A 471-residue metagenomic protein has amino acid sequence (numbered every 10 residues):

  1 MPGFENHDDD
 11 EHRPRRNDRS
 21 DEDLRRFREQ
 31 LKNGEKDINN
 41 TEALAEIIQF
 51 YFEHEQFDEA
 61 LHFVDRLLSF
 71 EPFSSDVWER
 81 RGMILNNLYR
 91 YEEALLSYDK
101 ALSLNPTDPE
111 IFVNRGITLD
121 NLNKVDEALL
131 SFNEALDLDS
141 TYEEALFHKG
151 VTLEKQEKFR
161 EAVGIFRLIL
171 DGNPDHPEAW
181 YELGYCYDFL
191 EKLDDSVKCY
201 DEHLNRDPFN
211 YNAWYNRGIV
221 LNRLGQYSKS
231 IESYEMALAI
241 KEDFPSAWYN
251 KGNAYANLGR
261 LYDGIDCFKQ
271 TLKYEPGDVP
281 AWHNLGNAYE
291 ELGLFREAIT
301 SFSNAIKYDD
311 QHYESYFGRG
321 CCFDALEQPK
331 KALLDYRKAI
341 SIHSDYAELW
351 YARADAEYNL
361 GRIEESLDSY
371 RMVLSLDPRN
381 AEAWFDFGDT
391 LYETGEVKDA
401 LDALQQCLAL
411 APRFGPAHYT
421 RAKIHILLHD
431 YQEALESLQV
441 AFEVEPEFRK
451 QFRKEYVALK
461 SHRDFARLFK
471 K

Functional and structural regions predicted by a protein language model:
E42, D76, E110, E144 (+10 more regions): Start-of-helix register in tetratricopeptide repeats
E53, N87, N121, K155 (+8 more regions): Register position in tetratricopeptide repeats
L67, K100-A101, E134-A135, L168-I169 (+8 more regions): Canonical positions in the second alpha-helix
R80, N114, N121, H148 (+12 more regions): Canonical tetratricopeptide repeat
